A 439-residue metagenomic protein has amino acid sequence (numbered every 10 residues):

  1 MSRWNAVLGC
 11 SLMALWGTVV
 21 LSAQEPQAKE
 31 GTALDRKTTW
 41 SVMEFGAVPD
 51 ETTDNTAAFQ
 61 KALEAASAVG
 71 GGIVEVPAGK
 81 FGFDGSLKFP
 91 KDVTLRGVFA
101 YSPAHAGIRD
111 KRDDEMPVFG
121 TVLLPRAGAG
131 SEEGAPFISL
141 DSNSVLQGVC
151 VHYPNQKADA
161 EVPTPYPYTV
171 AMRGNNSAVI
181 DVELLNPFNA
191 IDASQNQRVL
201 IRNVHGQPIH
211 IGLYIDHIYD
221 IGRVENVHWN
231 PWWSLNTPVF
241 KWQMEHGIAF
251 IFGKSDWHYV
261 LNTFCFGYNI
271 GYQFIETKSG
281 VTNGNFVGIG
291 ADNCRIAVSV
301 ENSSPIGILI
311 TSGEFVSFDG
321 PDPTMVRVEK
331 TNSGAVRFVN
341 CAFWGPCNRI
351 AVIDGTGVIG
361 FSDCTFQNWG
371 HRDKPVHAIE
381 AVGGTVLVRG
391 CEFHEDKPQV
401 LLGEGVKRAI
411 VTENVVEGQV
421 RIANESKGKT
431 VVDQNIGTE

Functional and structural regions predicted by a protein language model:
M1-S11: Bacterial N-terminal signal peptides that target proteins for export
G9-V19: Bacterial N-terminal signal peptides
L21-A23, A28: Boundary at the C-terminal end of the N-terminal hydrophobic targeting segment
V42-P77: Acidic Gly/Asp/Thr-rich repetitive segments characteristic of extracellular carbohydrate-active and adhesion proteins
Q60-A68, F81-R96, A100-Q147, H152-N176 (+5 more regions): Extracellular beta-strand-rich solenoid/capping regions of secreted or surface-exposed proteins that bind or remodel
G71-G72, D84-S86, A104-I108, A127 (+15 more regions): Short glycine/acidic-rich loop motifs that flank beta-strands on beta-rich extracellular proteins
V76, T94-V98, S144-G148, S177-D181 (+10 more regions): All-beta strand scaffolds that present successive hydrophobic residues in beta-strands
G355-Q419: Ankyrin-repeat and related helical/solenoid repeat scaffolds used for protein-protein interactions
